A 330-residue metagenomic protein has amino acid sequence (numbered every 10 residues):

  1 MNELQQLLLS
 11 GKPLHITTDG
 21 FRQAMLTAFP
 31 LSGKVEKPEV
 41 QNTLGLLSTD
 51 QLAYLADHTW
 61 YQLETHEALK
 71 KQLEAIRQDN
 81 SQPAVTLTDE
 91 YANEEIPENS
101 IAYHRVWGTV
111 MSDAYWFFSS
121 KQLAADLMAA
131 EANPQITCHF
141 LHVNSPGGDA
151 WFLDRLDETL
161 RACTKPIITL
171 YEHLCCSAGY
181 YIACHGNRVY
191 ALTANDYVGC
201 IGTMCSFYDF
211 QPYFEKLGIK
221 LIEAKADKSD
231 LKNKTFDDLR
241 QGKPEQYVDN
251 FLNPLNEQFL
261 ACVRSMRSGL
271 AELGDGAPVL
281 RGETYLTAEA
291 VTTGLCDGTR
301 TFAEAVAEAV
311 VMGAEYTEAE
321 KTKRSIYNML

Functional and structural regions predicted by a protein language model:
M1-L330: N-terminal organellar transit peptides
